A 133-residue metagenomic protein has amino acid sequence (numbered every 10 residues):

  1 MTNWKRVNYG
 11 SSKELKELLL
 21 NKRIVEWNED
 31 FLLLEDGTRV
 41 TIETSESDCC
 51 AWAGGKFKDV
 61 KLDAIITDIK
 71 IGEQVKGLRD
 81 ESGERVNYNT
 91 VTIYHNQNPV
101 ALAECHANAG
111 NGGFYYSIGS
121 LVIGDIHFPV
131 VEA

Functional and structural regions predicted by a protein language model:
M1-A133: Surface-exposed, interaction-prone regions used to assemble/regulate multi-protein complexes
